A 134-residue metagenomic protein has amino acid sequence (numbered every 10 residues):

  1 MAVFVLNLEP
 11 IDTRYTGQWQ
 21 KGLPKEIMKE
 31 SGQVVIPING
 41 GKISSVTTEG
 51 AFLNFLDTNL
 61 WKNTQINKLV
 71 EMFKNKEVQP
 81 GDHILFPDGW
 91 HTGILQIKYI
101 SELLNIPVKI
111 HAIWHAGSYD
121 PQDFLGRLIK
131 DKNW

Functional and structural regions predicted by a protein language model:
M1-Q96: N-terminal pre-catalytic "stem/leader" segment of glycosyltransferase-like enzymes
Y15-T16, F124-G126: Short, solvent-exposed loop/turn segments at secondary-structure boundaries
M28-S31, V108-A112, W134: Glycine-rich loops and low-complexity Gly/Arg-rich segments that provide flexible linkers or classic glycine-based
N59-N63, L104-V108, W134: Glycine-rich, flexible loop segments associated with nucleotide phosphate handling
H83-G89, E102-F124: Active-site proximal beta-strand in glycosyltransferases
I97-S101: Conserved Walker B catalytic segment
R127-W134: Membrane-proximal helix-turn-helix segments that form the acceptor-binding/catalytic region of lipid-linked
